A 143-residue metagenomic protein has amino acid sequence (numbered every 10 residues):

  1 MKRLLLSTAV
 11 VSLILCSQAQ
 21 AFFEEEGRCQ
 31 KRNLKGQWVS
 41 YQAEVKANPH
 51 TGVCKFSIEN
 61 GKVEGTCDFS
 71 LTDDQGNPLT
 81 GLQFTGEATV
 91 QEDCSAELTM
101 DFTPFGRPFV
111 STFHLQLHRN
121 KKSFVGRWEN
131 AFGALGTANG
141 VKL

Functional and structural regions predicted by a protein language model:
K2-A47, L135-L143: Amphipathic/hydrophobic helical signal segments and adjacent flexible N-terminal regions that mediate secretion
F22-R28, T80-D93, S123, R127-L143: Edge beta-strand at a domain terminus
V39-A43, C67-F69, E97-P104, V125-E129: Short beta-strand segments that buttress and anchor functional surface loops
K46-N48, E64, G106, S123-V125 (+1 more regions): Short loop/beta submotifs within extracellular cysteine-rich repeat domains
N48-S95: N-terminal glycine/threonine-rich, aromatic-flanked beta-hairpin/loop signature
P49-T51, P108-V110, N130: Repeated polar recognition positions within modular binding domains
T72-G76, F105-P108, F132-G136: A short local loop/turn or secondary-structure capping micro-motif enriched for an aromatic residue
V90-R119: Acidic, glycine-rich flexible loop segments
